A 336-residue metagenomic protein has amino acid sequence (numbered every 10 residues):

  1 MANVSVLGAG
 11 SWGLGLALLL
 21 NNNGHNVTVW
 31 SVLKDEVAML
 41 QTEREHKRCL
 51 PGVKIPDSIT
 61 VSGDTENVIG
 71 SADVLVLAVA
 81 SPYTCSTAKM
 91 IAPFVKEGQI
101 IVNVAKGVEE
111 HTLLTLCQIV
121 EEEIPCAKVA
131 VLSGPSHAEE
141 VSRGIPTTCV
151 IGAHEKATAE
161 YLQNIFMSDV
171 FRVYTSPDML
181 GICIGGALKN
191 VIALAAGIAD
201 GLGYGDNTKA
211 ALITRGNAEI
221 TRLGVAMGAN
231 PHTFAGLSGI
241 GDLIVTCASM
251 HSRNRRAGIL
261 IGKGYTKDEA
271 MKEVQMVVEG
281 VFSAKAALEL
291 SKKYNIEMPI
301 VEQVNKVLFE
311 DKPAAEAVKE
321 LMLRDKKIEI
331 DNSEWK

Functional and structural regions predicted by a protein language model:
M1-V53, G63, M90: NAD(P)+-binding Rossmann beta1-loop-alpha1 motif at the extreme N-terminus of oxidoreductases
G10, L14, K34, S62 (+20 more regions): Electropositive phosphate-/nucleotide-binding environments in soluble metabolic enzymes
P51-T60, E97, P125-A127, D169-F171 (+1 more regions): A short helix-to-beta-strand connector/capping loop
V61-G70, V74-P146, L162: Rossmann-like NAD(P)(H) cofactor-binding subdomain of soluble oxidoreductases
G70-S71, L188, I240: Alpha-helix C-terminal capping/helix-to-coil transition sites in glycosyltransferase folds
Y83, F94, I119, E123-A127 (+2 more regions): Internal alpha-helical scaffold of NAD(P)-dependent oxidoreductase catalytic cores
A196-D200, V225-A235, L243-K336: NAD(P)-dependent Rossmann-like dehydrogenase/reductase catalytic/cofactor-binding core
